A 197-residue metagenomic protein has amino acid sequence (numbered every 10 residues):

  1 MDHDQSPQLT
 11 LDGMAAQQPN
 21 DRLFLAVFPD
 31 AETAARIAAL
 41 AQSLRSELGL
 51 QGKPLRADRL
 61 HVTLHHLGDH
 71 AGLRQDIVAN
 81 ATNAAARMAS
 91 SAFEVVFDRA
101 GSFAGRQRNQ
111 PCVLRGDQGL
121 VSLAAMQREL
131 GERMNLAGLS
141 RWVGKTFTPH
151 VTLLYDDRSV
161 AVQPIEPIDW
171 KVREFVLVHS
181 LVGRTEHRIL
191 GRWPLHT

Functional and structural regions predicted by a protein language model:
D2-T197: Histidine-dependent nucleotide/RNA phosphoesterase domain, centered on the 2H-phosphoesterase fold with its duplicated
